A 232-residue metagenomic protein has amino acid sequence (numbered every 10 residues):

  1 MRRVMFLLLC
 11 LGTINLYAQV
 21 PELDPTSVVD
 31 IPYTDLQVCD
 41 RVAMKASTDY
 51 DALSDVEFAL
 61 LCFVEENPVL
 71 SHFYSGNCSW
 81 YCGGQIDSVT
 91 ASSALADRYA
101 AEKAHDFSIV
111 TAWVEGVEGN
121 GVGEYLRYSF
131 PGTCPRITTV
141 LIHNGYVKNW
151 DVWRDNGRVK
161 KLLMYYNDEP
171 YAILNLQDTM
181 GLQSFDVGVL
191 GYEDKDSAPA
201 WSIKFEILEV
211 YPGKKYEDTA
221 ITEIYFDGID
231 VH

Functional and structural regions predicted by a protein language model:
V4-I14: Sec-dependent N-terminal signal peptides
L16-A18: Boundary at the C-terminal end of the N-terminal hydrophobic targeting segment
V20-K45, D49-D55, N120-G123, Y146 (+1 more regions): Trp- and acidic/polar-enriched beta-sheet ligand-binding modules for extracellular glycan and matrix recognition
V20-S129, R154, D230-H232: Disordered, acidic Ser/Thr/Pro-rich linker "stalks" and the adjacent N-terminal cap of the next globular domain
I86, I137, V159-K161: Exposed beta-strand and adjacent loop surfaces of beta-rich binding modules that mediate intermolecular recognition
D87, T138-T139, W201, T222: A short, local hydrophobic-aromatic micro-motif
G121-G123, G132-L141, A200: Extended extracellular/luminal ectodomain segments enriched in beta-structured repeat modules
